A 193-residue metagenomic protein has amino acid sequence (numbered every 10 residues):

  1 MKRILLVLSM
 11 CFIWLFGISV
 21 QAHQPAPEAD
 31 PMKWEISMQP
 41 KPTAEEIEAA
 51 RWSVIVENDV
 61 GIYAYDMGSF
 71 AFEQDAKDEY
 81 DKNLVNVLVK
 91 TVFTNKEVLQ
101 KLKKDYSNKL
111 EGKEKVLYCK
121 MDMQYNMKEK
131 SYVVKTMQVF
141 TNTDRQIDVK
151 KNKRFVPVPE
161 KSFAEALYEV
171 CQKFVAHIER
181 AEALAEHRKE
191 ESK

Functional and structural regions predicted by a protein language model:
M1-I4: Positively charged n-region of N-terminal signal peptides that target proteins for export
L6-V7, K130: General alpha-helical segment detector with a strong preference for membrane-spanning helices and helix-boundary regions
V7-F16: Bacterial N-terminal signal peptides
I18-A22: Sec/Tat signal peptide C-region and signal peptidase I cleavage site
H23-K120, N126-K193: N-terminal secretory-pathway/extracellular module detecting exported/lumenal segments and adjacent signal-anchor/first
